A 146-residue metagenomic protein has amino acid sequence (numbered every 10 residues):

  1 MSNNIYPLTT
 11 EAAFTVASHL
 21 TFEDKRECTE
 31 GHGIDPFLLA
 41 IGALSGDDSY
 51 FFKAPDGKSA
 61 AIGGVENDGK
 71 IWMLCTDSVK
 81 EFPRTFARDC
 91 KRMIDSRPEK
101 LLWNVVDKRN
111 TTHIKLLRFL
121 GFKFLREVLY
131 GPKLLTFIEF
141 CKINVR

Functional and structural regions predicted by a protein language model:
M1-I34: Short amphipathic alpha-helix that is part of the acyltransferase structural core
C28-D47: Active-site rim helix/loop that mediates acceptor-substrate recognition in acyltransferases
F51, D56-W72: Conserved beta-strand in the GNAT
A61, R126-L129: A structural microfeature
W72-R88: A short, internal acetyl-CoA/4′-phosphopantetheine-binding micro-motif in the GNAT/acyltransferase core
R88-L102, L120: Conserved acyl-CoA
W103-R118, L129-K133: Conserved beta-strand-loop-alpha-helix junction that forms the acyl-donor binding cleft
Y130-R146: C-terminal "cap" of GNAT-fold acetyltransferases
